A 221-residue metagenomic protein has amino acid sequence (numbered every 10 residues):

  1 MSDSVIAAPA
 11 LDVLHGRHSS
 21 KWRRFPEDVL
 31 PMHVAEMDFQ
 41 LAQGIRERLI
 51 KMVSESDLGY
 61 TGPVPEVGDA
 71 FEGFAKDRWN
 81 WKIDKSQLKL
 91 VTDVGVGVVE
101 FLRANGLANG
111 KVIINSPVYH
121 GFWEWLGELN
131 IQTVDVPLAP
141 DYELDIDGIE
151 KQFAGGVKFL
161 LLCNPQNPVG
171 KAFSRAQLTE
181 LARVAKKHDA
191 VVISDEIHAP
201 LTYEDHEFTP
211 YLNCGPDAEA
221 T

Functional and structural regions predicted by a protein language model:
S2-V94, E100: N-terminal small-domain helix-loop-helix segment of the aminotransferase-like
L58-R183, P200-E219: Conserved core of the PLP fold type I
V192-I193: Residue-level marker for buried hydrophobic side chains located in beta-strands that build the well-ordered beta-sheet
E196: Walker B catalytic acidic pair
